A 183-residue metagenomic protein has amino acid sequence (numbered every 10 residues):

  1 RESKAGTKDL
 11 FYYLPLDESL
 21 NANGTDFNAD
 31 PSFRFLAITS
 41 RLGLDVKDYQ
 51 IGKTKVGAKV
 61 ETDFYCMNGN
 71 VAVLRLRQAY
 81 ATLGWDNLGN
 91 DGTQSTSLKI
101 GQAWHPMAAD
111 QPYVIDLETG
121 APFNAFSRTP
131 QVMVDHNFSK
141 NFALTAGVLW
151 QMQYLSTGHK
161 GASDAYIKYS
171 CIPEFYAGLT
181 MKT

Functional and structural regions predicted by a protein language model:
R1-K8, S19-L155, Y169-K182: Outer membrane beta-barrel
Y12-L16: Acidic/histidine-rich helix-loop elements that form or flank divalent-metal/phosphate-binding sites at the catalytic
G24-T25, H159-S163: Flexible, solvent-exposed loop segments that connect beta-strands
